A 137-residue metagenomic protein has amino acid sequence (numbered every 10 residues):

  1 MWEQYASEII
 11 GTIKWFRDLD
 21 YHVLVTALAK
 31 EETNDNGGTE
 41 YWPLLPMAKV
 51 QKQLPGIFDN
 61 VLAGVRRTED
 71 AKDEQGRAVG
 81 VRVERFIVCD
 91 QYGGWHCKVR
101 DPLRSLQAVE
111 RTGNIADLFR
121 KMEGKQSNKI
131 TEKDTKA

Functional and structural regions predicted by a protein language model:
M1-Y5, T39: Flexible beta-alpha connector loops of hexameric P-loop NTPases
Y5-T12: Phosphate-interacting basic helix/loop segments used at nucleotide- and nucleic-acid interfaces
W15, E31-A137: Conserved GTP-binding G-domain of TRAFAC-class P-loop NTPases and closely related GTPase folds
L19-V25: Loop/turn-to-beta-strand initiation segments
L28: Conserved H-loop
